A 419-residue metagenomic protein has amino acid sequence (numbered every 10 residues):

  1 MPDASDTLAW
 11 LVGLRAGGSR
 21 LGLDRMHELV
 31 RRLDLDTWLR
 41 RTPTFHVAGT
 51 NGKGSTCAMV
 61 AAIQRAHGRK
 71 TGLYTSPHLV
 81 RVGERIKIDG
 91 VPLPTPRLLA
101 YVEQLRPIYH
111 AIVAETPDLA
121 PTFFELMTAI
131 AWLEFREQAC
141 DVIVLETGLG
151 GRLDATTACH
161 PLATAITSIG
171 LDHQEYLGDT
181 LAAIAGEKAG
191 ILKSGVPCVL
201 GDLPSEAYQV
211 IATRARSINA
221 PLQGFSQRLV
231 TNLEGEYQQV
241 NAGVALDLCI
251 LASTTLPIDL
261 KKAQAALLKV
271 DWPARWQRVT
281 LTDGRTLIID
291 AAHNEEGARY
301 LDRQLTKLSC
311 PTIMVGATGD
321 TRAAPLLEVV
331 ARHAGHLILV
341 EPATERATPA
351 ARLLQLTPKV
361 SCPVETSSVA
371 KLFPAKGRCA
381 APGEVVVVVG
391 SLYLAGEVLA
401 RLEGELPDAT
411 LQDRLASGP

Functional and structural regions predicted by a protein language model:
M1-N51, S55-K70, L79-R81, A139 (+2 more regions): N-terminal leader/targeting and accessory segments in enzymes
L23-T44, A66-T157, E175: ATP-dependent carboxylate-amine ligase catalytic core
R41-P43, V142-T147, D154-A165, I169-G170 (+2 more regions): Nucleotide phosphate-binding/pyrophosphate-handling subdomain across enzymes that bind or process nucleotide phosphates
I130-Y176, S205-E236: Extended acidic/charged loop-beta regions that coordinate divalent cations and stabilize anionic phosphate/carboxylate
G201-Q223, T286-I288, A324-V387: C-terminal helical cap/extension that packs against the catalytic core of soluble nucleotide-cofactor enzymes
P342-T344, D408-P419: Short, flexible loop segments at boundaries between secondary-structure elements
S391: Active-site-proximal loop/hinge segments that shape catalytic or ion-binding/gating pockets
